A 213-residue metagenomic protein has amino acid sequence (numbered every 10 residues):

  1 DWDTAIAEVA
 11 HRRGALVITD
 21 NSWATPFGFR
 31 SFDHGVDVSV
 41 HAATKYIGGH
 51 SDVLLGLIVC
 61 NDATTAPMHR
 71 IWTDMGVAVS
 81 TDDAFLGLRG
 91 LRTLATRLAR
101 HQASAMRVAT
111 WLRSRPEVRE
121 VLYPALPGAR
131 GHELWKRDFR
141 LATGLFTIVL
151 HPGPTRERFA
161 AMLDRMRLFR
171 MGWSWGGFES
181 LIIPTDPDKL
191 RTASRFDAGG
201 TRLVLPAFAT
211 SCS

Functional and structural regions predicted by a protein language model:
D1-E117, L122: Conserved PLP-enzyme active-site core in the AAT-like
E120-S211: Conserved C-terminal alpha-helix-loop-beta "cap" of PLP-dependent enzymes that closes/shapes the active-site mouth
